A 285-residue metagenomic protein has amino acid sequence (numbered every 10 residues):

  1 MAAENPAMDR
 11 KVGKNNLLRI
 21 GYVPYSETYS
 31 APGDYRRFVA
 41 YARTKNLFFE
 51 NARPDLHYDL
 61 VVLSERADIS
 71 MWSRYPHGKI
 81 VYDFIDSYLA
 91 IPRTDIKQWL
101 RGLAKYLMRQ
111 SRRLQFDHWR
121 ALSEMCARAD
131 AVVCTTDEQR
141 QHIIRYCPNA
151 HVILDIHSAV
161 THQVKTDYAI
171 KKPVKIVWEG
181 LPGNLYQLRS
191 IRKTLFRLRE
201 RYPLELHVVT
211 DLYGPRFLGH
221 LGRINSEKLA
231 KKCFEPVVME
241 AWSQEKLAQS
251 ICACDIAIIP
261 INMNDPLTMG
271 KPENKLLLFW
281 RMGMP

Functional and structural regions predicted by a protein language model:
M1-D68: N-terminal pre-catalytic "stem/leader" segment of glycosyltransferase-like enzymes
G21-Y41, D155-Q163, A169-C252: Conserved catalytic-core segment of nucleotide-activated headgroup transferases in glycan assembly
H57, A127-R128, C252-A253: Alpha-helix C-terminal capping/helix-to-coil transition sites in glycosyltransferase folds
V61, P76-Y106: Active-site proximal beta-strand in glycosyltransferases
A67-I69, E138-R140, Y213-G214: Alpha-helix capping/helix-boundary segments
L100-V132: Membrane-proximal helix-turn-helix segments that form the acceptor-binding/catalytic region of lipid-linked
A127-K165: Donor nucleotide-sugar binding/catalytic pocket of nucleotide-sugar-dependent glycosyltransferases
G183-Y186, E240-S250, D255-P285: Nucleotide-sugar-dependent
